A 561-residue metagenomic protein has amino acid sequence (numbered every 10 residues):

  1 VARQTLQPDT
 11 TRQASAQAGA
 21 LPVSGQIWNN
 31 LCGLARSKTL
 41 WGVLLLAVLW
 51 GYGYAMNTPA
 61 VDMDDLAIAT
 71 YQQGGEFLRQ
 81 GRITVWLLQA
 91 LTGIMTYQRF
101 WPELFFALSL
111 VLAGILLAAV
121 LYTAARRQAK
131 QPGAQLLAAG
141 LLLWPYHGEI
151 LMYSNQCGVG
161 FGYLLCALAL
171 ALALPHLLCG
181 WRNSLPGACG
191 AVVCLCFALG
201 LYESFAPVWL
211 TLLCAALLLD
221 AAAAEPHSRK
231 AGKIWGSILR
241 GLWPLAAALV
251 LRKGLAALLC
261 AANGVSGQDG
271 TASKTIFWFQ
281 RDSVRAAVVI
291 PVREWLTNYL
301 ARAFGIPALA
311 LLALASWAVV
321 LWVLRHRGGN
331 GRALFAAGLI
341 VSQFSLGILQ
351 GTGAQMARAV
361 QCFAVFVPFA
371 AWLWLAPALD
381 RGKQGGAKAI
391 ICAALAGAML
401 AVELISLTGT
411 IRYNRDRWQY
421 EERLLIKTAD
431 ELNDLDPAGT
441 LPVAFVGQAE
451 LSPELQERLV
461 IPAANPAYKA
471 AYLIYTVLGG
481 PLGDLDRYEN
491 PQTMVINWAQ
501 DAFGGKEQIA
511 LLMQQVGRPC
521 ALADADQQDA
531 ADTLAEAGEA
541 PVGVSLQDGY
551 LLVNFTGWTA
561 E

Functional and structural regions predicted by a protein language model:
A2-L6, T10, S15-T84, Q89 (+8 more regions): Intrinsically disordered, polar/acidic, low-complexity terminal segments
L78, R82, P132-P175, G200-F205 (+3 more regions): Membrane-interface micro-motifs in multi-pass membrane enzymes
I115, G305-G331: Hydrophobic, aromatic-rich transmembrane alpha-helices and their immediate juxtamembrane boundary segments
C166-A188, D220-H227: Membrane-interface transmembrane helices that cradle and orient dolichyl/undecaprenyl
S184-C189, L311, A376-L407: Signature aromatic-anchored transmembrane alpha helix within multi-pass, membrane-resident enzymes that catalyze glycan
P186-E203, V208-W209, C214, A247: Membrane-interface alpha helices of multi-pass inner-membrane proteins
V208-A246: Perimembrane helix-loop-helix junctions
I238-L312, G347: Membrane-lumen/periplasm interface segments of specific transmembrane helices in polyprenyl phosphate-linked
